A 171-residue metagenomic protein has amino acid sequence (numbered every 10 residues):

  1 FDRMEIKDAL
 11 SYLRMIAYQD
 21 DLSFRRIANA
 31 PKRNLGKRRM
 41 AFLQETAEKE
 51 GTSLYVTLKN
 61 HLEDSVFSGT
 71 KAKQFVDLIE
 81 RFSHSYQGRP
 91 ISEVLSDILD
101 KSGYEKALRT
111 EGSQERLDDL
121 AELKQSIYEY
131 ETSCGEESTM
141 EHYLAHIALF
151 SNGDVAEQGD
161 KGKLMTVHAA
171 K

Functional and structural regions predicted by a protein language model:
R3, K7-K171: Conserved helicase C-terminal RecA-like lobe
